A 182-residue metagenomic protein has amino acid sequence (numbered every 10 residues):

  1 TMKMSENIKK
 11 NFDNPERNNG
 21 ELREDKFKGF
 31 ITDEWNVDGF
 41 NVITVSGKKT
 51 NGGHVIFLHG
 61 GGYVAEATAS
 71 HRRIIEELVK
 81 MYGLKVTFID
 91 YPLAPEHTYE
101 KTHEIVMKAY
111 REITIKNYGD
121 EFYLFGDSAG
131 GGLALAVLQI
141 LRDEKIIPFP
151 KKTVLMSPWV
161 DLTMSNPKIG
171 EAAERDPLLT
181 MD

Functional and structural regions predicted by a protein language model:
T1-K49: A glycine/proline-hinged amphipathic helix-loop "lid/cap" segment that gates access to hydrophobic ligand pockets
D33-D182: Alpha/beta-hydrolase superfamily serine-hydrolase fold, recognizing
